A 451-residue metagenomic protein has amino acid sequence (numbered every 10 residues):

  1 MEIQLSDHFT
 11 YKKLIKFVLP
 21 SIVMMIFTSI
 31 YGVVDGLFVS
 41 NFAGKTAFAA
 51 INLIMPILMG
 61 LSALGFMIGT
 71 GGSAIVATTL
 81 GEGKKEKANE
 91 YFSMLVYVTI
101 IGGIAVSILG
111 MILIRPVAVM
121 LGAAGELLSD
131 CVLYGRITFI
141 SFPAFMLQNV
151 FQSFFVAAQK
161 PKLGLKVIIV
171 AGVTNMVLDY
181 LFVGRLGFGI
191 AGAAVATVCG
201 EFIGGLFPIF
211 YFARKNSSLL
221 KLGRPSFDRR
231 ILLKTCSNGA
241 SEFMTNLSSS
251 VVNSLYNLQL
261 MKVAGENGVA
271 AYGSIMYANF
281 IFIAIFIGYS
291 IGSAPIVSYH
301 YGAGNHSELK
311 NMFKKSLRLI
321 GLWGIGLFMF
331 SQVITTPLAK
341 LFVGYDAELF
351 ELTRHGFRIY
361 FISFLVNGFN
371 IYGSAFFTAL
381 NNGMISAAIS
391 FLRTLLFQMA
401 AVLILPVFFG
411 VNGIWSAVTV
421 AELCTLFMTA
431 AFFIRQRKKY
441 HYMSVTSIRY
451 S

Functional and structural regions predicted by a protein language model:
M1-V18, V76-S141, R185-A240, V297-S363 (+1 more regions): Short alpha-helical transmembrane segments in multi-pass integral membrane proteins
S6-A43, P56-G71, I75, T79 (+5 more regions): N-terminal transmembrane alpha-helices
K16-D35, I137, A171, G200-G204 (+4 more regions): Transmembrane helical elements of multi-pass membrane transporters/channels
I30-F48, A118-G125, L181-F188, S250-Y277 (+4 more regions): Helix-terminus/linker motif at the lipid-water interface of multi-pass membrane proteins
D35, G72, L113-I114, F151 (+12 more regions): Hydrophobic/aromatic residues in alpha-helical transmembrane segments
F48-I108, F145-L163, A271-T335, N367-I389: Small-residue-rich hydrophobic transmembrane alpha-helices
G60, N175-Y180, G205-I209, F280-A284 (+3 more regions): Hydrophobic transmembrane alpha-helices of multi-pass small-molecule transporters
G69, I137-V156, V167-G172, A193-L206 (+5 more regions): Short runs within selected transmembrane alpha-helices of multi-pass transporters and secretion channels
